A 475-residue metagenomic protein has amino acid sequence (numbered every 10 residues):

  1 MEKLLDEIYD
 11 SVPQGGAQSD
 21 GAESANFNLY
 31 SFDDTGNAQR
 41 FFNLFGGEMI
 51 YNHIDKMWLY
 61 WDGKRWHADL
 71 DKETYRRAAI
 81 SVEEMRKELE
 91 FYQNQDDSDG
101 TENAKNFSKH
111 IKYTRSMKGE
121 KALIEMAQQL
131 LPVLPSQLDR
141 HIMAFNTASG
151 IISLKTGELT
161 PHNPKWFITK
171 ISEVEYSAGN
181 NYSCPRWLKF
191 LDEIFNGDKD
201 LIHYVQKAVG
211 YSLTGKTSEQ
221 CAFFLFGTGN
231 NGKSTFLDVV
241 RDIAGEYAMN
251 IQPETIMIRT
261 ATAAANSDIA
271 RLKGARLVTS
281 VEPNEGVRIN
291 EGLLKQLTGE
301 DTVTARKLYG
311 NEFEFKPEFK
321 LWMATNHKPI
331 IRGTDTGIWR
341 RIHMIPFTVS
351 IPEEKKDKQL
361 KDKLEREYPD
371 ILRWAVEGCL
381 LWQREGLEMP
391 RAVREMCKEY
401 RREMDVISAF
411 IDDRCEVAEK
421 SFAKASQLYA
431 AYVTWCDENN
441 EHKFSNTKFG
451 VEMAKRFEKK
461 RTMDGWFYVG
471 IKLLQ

Functional and structural regions predicted by a protein language model:
M1-Q14: N-terminal acidic, proline/glycine-rich, low-complexity intrinsically disordered segments
Q14-M57, M85-Q475: Feature primarily recognizes SF3-like P-loop helicase cores of small DNA viruses
M57-Y60, R65-A78: Trp- and S/T/G-rich repeat-edge/linker motifs of beta-rich repeat architectures
K72-E90: Acidic, aromatic-enriched beta-alpha/helix-loop junctions
